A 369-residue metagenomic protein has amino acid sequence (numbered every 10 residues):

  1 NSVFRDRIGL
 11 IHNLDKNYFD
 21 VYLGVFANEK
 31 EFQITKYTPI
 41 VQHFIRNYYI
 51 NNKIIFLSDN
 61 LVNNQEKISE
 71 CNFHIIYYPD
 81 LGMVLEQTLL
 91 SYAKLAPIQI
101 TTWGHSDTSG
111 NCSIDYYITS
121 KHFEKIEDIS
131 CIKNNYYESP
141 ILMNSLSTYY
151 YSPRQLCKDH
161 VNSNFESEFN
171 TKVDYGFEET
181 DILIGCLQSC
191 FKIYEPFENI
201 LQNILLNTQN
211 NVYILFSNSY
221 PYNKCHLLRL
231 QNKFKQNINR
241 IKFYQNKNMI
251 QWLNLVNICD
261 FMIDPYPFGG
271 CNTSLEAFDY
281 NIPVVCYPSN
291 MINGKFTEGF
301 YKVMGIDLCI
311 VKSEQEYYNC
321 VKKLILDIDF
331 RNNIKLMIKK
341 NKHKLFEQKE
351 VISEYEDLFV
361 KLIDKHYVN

Functional and structural regions predicted by a protein language model:
N1-N51: N-terminal subdomain of nucleotide-sugar transferases
S2-N17, T148-K247: Conserved catalytic-core segment of nucleotide-activated headgroup transferases in glycan assembly
N52-D59, F243-Q245, L308-E314, K323: Short acidic-hydrophobic, aromatic-tinged amphipathic segments that line or gate anion-handling sites
L57-N64, I241-L255, G269: Conserved active-site histidine-acidic residue motif and adjacent donor-binding/catalytic loop of glycosyltransferases
I75-N111, M249-F296: A donor-sugar binding/catalytic signature common to diverse glycosyltransferases and related nucleotide-sugar
K94-F169: Active-site-proximal region of nucleotide-activated glycan assembly enzymes, centered on histidine/acidic-rich loops
S163, E178, Q188-C190, C225 (+1 more regions): C-terminal amphipathic helix plus adjacent low-complexity, charged tail appended to glycosyltransferase catalytic
N257, F261, P265-Q348: Catalytic binding pocket for nucleotide-activated donors in carbohydrate/polymer assembly enzymes
